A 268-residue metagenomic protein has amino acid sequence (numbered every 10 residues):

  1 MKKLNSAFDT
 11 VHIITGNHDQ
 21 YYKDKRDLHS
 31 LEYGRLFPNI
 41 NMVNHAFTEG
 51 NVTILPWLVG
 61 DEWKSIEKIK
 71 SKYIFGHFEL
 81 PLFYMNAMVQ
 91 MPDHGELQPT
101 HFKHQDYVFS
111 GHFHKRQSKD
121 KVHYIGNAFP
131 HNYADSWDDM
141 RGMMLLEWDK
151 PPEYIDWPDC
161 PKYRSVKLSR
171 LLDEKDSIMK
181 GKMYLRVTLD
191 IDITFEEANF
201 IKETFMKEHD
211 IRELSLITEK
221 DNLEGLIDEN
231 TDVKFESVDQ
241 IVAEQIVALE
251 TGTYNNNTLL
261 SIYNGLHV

Functional and structural regions predicted by a protein language model:
M1-F47, H101-Q105: Core catalytic region of metal-dependent phosphoesterases/phosphodiesterases, especially metallo-beta-lactamase-like
L4-T10, P38-N39, H104-Y107, K202-E219: Structural alpha-beta junctions
I13, A87-E153: Conserved beta-sheet core of the metallophosphoesterase superfamily
G50-V59, Y73-H77, H123-G126: Active-site-proximal beta-strand elements of phosphoester/diester hydrolases
L55-E62, A128, R170-L171, I193: Short beta->alpha connector loops
V59-Q105: Active-site-proximal segments of metal-dependent phosphoesterases and phosphodiesterases across multiple
W148-V268: Accessory, non-catalytic peripheral segments of nucleic-acid enzymes
